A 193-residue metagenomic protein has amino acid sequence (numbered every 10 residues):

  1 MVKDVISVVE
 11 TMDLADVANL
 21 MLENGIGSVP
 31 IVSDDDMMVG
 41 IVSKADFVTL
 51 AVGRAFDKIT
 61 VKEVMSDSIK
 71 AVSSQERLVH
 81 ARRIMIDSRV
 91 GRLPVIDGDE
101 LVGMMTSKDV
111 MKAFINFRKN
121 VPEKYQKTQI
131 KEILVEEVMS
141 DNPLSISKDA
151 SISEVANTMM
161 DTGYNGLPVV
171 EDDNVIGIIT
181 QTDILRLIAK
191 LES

Functional and structural regions predicted by a protein language model:
M1-D4, S43-A71, R77-I86, T106-L144 (+2 more regions): Tandem CBS (Bateman) regulatory domains
V5-V8, M38, I69-V72, L101 (+3 more regions): Short N-terminal micro-motifs specific to bacterial/archaeal maturation and metal-cluster initiation sites
S7-G25, V32-S33, V72-R89, V95-D97 (+4 more regions): The conserved cystathionine-beta-synthase
M21, V29-A45, M85, L93-D109 (+2 more regions): A glycine-centered beta-loop-beta connector
